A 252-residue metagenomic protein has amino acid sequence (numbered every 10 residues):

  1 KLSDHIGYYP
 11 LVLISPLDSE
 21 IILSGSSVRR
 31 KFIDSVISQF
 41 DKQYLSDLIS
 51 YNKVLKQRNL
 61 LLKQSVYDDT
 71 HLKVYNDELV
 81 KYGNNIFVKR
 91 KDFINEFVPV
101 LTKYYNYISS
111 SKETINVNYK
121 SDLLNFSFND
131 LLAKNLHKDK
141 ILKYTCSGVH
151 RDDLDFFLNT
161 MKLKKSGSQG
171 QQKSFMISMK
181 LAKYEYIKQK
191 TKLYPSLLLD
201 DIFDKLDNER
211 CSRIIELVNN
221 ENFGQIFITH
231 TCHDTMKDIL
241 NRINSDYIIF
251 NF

Functional and structural regions predicted by a protein language model:
K1-L60: Extended, charged alpha-helical "arm/stalk" segments used for dimerization and assembly in large NTPase-driven machines
Y9, I37-Y44, L55, L62 (+4 more regions): Conserved NTP-handling cores and scaffolds of large molecular machines
L11, S196-L197: Hydrophobic "anchor" residues on beta-strands that sit immediately upstream of conserved functional sites
V12, F227, I248-F250: Hydrophobic/aromatic beta-strand patches that form the interior of the parallel beta-sheet core in alpha/beta enzyme
I33, F40-D92: Long, non-coiled-coil amphipathic alpha-helical linker/lever segments that couple catalytic cores to other domains
Y67-S196, K205, E209-F227, D234-I243: Conserved NTPase motor "head" modules and their coupling/switch loops across ABC/AAA+ ATPases, GTPases, and GHKL ATPases
D200-I202: Walker B catalytic acidic pair
L240-F252: A short helix-turn-beta junction within AAA+ P-loop NTPase domains corresponding to the substrate/partner-engaging
